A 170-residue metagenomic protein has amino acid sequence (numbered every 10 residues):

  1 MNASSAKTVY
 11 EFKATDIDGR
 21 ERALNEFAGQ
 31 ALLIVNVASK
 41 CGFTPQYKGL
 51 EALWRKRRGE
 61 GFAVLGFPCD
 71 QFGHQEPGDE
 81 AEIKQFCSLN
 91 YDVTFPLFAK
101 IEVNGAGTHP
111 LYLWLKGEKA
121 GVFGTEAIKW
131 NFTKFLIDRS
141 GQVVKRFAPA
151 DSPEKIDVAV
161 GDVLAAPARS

Functional and structural regions predicted by a protein language model:
M1-N25, P45, H109-P110: N-terminal "domain-start" segment that seeds a small globular fold
Q30-L32, S39-K40, T44-F67, C87-Y91: Conserved helix-turn-beta segment immediately C-terminal to the redox Cys motif in thioredoxin-like folds
K40-C41, C69-H74, I101-N104: Short histidine/acidic/glycine/proline-rich micro-motifs that form metal- and phosphate-coordinating active-site loops
G61-A63, H74-Q85: Short, surface-exposed acidic-centric catalytic microdomains
A81-W130: Short, internal strand/loop/helix patches that form the active-site neighborhood or redox-interaction surface
P110-L113, G117-S170: Thiol-/selenol-based redox modules, centered on thioredoxin-like and closely related oxidoreductase domains
